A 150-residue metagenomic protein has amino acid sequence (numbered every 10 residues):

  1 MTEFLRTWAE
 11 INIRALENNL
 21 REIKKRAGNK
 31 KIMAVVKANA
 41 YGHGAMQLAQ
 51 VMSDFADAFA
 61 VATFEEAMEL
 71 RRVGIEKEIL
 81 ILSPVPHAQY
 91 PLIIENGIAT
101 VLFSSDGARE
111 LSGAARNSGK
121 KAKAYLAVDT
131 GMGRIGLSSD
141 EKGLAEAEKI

Functional and structural regions predicted by a protein language model:
E3, T7-E10, A15-E17, G28-I150: Active-site-proximal beta-alpha core segment in soluble small-molecule metabolic enzymes
